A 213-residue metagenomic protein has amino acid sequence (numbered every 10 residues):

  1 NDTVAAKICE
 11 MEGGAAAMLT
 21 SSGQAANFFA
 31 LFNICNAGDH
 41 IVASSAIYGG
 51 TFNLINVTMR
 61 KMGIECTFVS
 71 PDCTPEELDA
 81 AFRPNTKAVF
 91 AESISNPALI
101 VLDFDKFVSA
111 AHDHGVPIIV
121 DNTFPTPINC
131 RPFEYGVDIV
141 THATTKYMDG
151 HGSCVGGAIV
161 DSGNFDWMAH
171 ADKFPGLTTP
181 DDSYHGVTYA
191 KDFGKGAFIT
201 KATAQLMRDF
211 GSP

Functional and structural regions predicted by a protein language model:
N1-E12: Aromatic- and Gly/Pro-rich amphipathic surface segment
A17-P213: Conserved PLP-enzyme active-site core in the AAT-like
